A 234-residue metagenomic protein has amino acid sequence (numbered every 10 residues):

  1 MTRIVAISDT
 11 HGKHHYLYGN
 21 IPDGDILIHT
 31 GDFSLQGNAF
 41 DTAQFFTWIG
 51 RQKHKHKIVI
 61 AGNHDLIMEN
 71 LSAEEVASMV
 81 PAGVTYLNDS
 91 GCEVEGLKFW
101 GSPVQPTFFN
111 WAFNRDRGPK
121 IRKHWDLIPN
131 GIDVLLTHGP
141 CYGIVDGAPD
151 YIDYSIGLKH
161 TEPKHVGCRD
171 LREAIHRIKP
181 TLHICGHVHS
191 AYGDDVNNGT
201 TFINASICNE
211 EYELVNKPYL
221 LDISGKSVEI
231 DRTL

Functional and structural regions predicted by a protein language model:
M1-I4: Extreme N-terminal starter segment of soluble prokaryotic enzymes
A6-S8, L27-D32, H56-N63, L87-D89 (+3 more regions): Active-site neighborhood of phospho(di)ester-bond hydrolases with catalytic His/Asp-centered motifs
I7, G12-V94: Core catalytic region of metal-dependent phosphoesterases/phosphodiesterases, especially metallo-beta-lactamase-like
I7-K13, F40, N63, Q105 (+3 more regions): Short beta->alpha connector loops
H11, L17-N20, A112-I132, L136-D150: Active-site-proximal loop/helix segments of hydrolase catalytic cores
S34, A39, T47, F109 (+1 more regions): Active-site-proximal segments of metal-dependent phosphoesterases and phosphodiesterases across multiple
T42-F46, A73-A77, D116-I121, K164-L171: Charged helix-capping and loop-helix junction motifs
G91-E95, D170-L182, H189-L234: Binuclear metal-dependent phosphoesterase catalytic core
